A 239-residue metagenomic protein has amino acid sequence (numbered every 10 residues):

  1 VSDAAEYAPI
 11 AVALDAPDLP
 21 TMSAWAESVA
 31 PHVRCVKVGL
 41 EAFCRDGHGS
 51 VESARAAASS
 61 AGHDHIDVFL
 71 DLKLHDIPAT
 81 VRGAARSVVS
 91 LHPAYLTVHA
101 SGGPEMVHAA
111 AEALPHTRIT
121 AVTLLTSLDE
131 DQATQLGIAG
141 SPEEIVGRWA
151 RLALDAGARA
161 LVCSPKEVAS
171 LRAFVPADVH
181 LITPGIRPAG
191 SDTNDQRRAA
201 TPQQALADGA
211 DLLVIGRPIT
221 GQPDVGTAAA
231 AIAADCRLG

Functional and structural regions predicted by a protein language model:
V1-A24, R55, A169-P176, T193 (+2 more regions): N-terminal amphipathic alpha-helix/helix-capping segment at the start of soluble metabolic enzymes
S2-A5, A24-P31, G49-H65, R86-S90 (+3 more regions): Acidic (Asp/Glu)-rich catalytic clusters
Y7-I10, H65, D76-A160, S164-A169 (+2 more regions): Conserved anion-binding
V12, V36, K73, L96 (+5 more regions): Conserved, mostly hydrophobic/aromatic
W25, A79-V88, M106, A169 (+2 more regions): Catalytic cores of alpha/beta
C35-Y95: Metabolite-binding pocket within alpha/beta catalytic cores that recognizes anionic/polar moieties
V38, R45-H48, S164-V214: A C-terminal functional module that forms or caps the active site or interfaces directly with catalytic machinery
V107-A113, I219-G239: C-terminal helical cap(s) of enzyme catalytic domains, especially alpha/beta-barrels
